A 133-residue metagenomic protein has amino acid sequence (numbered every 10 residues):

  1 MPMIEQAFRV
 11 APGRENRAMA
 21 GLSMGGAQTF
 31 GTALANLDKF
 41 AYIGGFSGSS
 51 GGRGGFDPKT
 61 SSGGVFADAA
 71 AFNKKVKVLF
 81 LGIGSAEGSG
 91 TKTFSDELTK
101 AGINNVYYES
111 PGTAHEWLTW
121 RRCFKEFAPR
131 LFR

Functional and structural regions predicted by a protein language model:
M1-R133: Non-catalytic cap/lid and distal C-terminal segments of serine-dependent acyl enzymes
